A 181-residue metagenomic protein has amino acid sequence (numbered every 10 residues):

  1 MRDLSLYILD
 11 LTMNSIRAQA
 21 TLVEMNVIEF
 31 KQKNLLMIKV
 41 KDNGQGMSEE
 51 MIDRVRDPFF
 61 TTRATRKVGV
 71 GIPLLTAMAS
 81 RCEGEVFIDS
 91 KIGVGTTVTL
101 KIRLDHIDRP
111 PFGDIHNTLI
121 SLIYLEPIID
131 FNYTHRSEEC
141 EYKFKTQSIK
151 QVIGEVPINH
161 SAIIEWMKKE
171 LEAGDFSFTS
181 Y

Functional and structural regions predicted by a protein language model:
R2, M78-Y181: Flexible, glycine-/charge-rich segments associated with ATP-binding catalytic modules
R2-I28, M78: Conserved ATP-binding N-box helix of the HATPase_c
T21-M25, L36, V86, F131: Conserved beta-strand core positions
I28-I38: Short beta-strand-loop-beta element adjacent to the nucleotide/active-site pocket used for signaling
D42: Acidic ATP/Mg2+-coordinating residue in the GHKL
M47-P58: Short conserved segment of the HATPase_c
F60-K67: Glycine-rich ATP-lid/hinge loop adjacent to the conserved G-boxes
G71, L75-M78: Short alpha-helical Gxxx[C/S/T] motif in the catalytic ATP-binding
